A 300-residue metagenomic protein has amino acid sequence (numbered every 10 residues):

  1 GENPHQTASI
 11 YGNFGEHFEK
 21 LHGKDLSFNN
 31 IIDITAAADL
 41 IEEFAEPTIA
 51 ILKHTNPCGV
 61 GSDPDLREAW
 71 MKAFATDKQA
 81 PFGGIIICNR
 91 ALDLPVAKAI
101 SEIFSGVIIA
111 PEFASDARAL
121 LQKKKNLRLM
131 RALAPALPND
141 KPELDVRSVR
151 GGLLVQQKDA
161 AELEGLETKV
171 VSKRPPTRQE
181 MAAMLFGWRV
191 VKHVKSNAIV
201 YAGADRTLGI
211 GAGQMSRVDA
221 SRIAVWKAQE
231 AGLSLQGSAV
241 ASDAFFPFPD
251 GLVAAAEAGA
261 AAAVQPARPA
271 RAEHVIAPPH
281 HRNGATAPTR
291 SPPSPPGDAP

Functional and structural regions predicted by a protein language model:
G1-P300: ATP-dependent carboxylate/acyl-activation modules
